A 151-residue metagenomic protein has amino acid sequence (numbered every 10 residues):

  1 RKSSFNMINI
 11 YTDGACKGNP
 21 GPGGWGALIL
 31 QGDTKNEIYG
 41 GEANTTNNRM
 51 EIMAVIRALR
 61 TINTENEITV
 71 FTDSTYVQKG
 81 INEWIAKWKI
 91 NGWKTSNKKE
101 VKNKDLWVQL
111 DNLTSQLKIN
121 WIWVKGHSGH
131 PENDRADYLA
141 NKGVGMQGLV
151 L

Functional and structural regions predicted by a protein language model:
K2, G145-L151: Acidic two-metal-ion nuclease catalytic site recognized across multiple nuclease folds, prominently DnaQ/RNase D-T
N6-N9: Extreme N-terminal starter segment of soluble prokaryotic enzymes
T12-P22, I56-R135, L139, V144-M146: RNase H catalytic domain
G24-Q31: Short beta-strand scaffold segments in enzyme catalytic cores
D33-M50: A short, polar/acidic, helix/strand-boundary loop motif
R49, M53-R57: Short amphipathic alpha-helical face segments that pack within enzyme cores and frequently flank/anchor catalytic
